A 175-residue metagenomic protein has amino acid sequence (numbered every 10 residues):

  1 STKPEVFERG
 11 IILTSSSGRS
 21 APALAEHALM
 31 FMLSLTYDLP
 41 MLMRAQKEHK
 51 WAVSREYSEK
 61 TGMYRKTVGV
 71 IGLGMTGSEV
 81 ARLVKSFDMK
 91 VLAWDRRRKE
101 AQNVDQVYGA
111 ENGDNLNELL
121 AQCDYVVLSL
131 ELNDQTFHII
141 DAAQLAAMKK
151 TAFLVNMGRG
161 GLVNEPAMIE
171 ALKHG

Functional and structural regions predicted by a protein language model:
S1-L13, D141: An N-terminal-biased, well-structured beta-alpha scaffold segment characteristic of Rossmann-like dinucleotide-binding
E8-I12, D88-M89, K150-A152, H174-G175: A short helix->loop->beta-strand "cap" motif at the edges of active sites that frequently abuts
I11-T67: Phosphate-binding beta-alpha-beta segment of Rossmann-like dinucleotide-binding domains, i.e., the NAD(P)
L73-G74: Glycine-rich Rossmann-fold phosphate-binding loop(s) that bind the pyrophosphate of adenine dinucleotide cofactors
G77-S78: N-terminal Rossmann-fold NAD(P) dinucleotide-binding loop
A81, K85, L172: Gly/Ala-rich phosphate-binding loop of Rossmann-like dinucleotide-binding domains, activating on the conserved
V91-A93: Short beta-strand "acidic-cap" motif of Rossmann-like dinucleotide-binding folds
R98-G175: Rossmann-like adenosine-cofactor binding region
